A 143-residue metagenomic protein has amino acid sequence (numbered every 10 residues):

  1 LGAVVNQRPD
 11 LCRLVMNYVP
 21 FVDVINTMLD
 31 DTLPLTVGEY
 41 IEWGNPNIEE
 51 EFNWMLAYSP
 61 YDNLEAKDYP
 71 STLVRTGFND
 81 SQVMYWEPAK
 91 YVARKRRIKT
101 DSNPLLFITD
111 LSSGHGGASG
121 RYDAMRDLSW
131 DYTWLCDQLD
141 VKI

Functional and structural regions predicted by a protein language model:
L1-I143: Active-site-proximal cap/loop segments of hydrolase catalytic domains
